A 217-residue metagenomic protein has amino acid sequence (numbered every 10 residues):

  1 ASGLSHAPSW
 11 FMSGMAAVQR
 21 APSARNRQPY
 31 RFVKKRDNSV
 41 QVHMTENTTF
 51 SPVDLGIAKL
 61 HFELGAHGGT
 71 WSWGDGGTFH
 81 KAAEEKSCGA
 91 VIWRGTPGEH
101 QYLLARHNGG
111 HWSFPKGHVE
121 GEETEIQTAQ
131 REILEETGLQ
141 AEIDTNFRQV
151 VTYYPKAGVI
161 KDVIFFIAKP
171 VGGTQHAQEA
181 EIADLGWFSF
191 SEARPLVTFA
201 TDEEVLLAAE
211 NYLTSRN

Functional and structural regions predicted by a protein language model:
A1-A82: Acidic, surface-exposed loops and disordered segments
Y30, K86-C88, H100, K161-I164 (+1 more regions): Change "...and in nucleic-acid phosphodiester-cleaving endonucleases..." to "...and in nucleic-acid processing enzymes
D37, G95-E99, N108-G110: Short strand-connecting beta-turns/loops that link adjacent beta-strands
A82-Y102: Conserved N-terminal beta-strand and adjoining loop/helix that marks the start of the Nudix/MutT-like hydrolase domain
I92-R94, R106, K169-P170: Residue-level signal for short segments within beta-strands and strand-turn junctions of well-structured beta-sheet
S113-K116: A short gly/proline-enriched turn/hairpin at secondary-structure junctions
H118-A208: Unchanged
